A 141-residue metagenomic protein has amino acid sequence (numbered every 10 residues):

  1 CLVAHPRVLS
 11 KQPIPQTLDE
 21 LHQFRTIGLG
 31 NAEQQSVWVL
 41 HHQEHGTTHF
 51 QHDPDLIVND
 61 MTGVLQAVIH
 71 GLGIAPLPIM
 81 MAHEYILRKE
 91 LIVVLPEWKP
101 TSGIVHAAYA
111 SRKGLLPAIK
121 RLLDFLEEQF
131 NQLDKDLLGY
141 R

Functional and structural regions predicted by a protein language model:
V3-I27: Flexible hinge/capping segments at coil-to-helix
P6-R7, T62, M80-M81: Alpha-helix/helix-capping structural signal
D19, L65-Q66, K120: Alpha-helical segments flanking ligand/cofactor-binding loops in enzyme cores
R25-G46: Secondary-structure junction motif
G28, H49-D60: Short beta-strand-to-loop elements that line the ligand-binding cleft of bilobed periplasmic-binding protein-like
L65-E90: A ligand-binding cleft/hinge motif common to bilobed small-molecule-binding domains
I79-R88, W98-R141: C-terminal effector-binding regulatory domain of bacterial HTH transcription factors
